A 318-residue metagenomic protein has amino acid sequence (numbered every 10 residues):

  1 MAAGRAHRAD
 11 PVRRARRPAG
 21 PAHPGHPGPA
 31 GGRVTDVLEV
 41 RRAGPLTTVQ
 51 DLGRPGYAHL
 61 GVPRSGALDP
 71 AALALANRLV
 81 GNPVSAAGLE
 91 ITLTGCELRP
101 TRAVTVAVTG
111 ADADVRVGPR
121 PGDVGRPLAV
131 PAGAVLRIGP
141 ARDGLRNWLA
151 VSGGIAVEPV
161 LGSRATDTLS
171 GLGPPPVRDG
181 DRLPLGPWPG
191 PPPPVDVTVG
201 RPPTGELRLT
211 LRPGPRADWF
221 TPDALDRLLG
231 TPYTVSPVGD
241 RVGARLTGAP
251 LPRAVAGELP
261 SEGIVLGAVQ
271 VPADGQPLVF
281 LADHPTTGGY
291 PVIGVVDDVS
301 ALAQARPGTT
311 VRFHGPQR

Functional and structural regions predicted by a protein language model:
M1-R318: Conserved "landmark" site that anchors the functional core of diverse proteins
